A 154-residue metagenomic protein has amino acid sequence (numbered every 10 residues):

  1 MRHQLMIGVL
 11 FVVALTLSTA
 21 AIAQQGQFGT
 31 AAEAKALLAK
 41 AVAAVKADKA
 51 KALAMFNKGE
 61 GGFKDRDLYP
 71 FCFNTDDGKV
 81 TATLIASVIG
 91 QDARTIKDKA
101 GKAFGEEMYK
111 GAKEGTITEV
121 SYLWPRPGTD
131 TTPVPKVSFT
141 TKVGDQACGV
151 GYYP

Functional and structural regions predicted by a protein language model:
R2-P154: N-terminal membrane-sensor/transducer module of prokaryotic signaling receptors
